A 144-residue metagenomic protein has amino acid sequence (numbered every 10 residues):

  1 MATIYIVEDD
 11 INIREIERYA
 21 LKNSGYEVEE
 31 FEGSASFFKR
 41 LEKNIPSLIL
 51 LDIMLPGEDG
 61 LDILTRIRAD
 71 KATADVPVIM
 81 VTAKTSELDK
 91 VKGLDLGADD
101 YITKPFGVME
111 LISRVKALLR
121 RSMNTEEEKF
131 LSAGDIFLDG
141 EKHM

Functional and structural regions predicted by a protein language model:
A2-T3, A117-M144: Short, Lys/Arg-enriched segments at the junction into DNA-binding effector domains of transcriptional regulators
D10-E29, A35, K39: Two-component/phosphorelay signaling modules centered on CheY-like receiver
R14, P56, A74, S86 (+1 more regions): The feature encodes the CheY-like receiver
N44-S47, A72-P77: His-Asp phosphorelay/catalytic-motif detector in bacterial-type signaling
D52, T82: Active-site residues of response regulator receiver
F106-L119: C-terminal output helix
